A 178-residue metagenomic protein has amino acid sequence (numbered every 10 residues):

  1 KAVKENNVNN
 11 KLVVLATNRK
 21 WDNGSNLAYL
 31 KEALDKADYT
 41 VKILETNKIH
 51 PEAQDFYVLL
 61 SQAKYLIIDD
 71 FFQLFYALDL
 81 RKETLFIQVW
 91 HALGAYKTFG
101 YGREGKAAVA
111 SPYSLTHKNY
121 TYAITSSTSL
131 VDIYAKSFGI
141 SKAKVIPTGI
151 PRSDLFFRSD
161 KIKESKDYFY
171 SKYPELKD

Functional and structural regions predicted by a protein language model:
K1-S61, Y65, L74: N-terminal pre-catalytic "stem/leader" segment of glycosyltransferase-like enzymes
P51-Q54, F99-L115: Nucleotide-sugar donor phosphate/pyrophosphate-binding loop at the beta->alpha transition of glycosyltransferases
L59-S61, L80-R81, H117: A short, aliphatic-rich alpha-helical micro-motif
L66-I67, F86-I87, A123-T125: Short, well-ordered beta-strand core segments
D69-F71: Short His-centered aromatic/hydrophobic patch
Q73-F75, L130-V131: Glycine-rich nucleotide phosphate-binding loop and flanking beta-alpha elements of Rossmann-like dinucleotide-binding
L80-T98: Active-site proximal beta-strand in glycosyltransferases
G94, G102, P112-D178: A nucleotide-sugar donor-handling region in carbohydrate enzymes
